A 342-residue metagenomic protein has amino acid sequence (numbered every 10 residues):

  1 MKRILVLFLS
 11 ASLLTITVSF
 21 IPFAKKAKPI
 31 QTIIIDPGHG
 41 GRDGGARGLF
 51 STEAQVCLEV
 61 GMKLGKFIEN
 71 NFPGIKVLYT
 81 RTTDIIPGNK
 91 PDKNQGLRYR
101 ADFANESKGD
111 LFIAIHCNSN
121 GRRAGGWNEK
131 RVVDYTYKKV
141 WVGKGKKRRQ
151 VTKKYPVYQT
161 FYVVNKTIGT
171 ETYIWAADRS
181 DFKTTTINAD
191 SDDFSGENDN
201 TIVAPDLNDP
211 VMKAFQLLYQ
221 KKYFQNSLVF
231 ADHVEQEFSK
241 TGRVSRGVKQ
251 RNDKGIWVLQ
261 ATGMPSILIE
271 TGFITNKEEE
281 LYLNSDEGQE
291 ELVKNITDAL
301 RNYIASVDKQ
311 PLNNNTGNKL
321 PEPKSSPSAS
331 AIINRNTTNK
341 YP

Functional and structural regions predicted by a protein language model:
K2-R3, Q216: Nucleotide/phosphate-binding catalytic cleft detector across ATP-hydrolyzing and phosphate-transferring enzymes
I4-L13: Sec-dependent N-terminal signal peptides
S12-K28: Bacterial Sec-dependent signal peptides at the C-terminal "C-region" and cleavage site
S12-L14, D253, P327-I332: Serine/proline-rich low-complexity intrinsically disordered segments, especially terminal tails, linkers
F23-I34, H39-T201, P205, L228-F230 (+1 more regions): Catalytic-core regions of hydrolytic enzymes
Y79-T83, N302-Y303, L312-P321: A general structural signal for short secondary-structure boundary/capping elements
G196-N314: Active-site-adjacent mobile loop/cap segments within catalytic or ligand-binding domains
D308-N339: Short, highly charged C-terminal tails/helix-capping segments
